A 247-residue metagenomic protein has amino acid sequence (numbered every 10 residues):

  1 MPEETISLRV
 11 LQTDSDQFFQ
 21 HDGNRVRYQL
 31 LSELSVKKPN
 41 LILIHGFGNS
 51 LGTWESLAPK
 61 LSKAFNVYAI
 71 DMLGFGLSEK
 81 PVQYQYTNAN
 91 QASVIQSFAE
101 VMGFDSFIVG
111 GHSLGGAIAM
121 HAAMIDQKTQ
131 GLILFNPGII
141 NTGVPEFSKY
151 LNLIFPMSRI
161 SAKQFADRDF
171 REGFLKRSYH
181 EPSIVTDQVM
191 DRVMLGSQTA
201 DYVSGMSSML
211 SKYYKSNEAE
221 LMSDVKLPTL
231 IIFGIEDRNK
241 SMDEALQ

Functional and structural regions predicted by a protein language model:
M1-F18: An N-terminal hydrophobic leader/cap segment in hydrolases
S15-N24, Q29-L31, M72-G110: Active-site loop/oxyanion-hole signature of alpha/beta-hydrolase fold enzymes
N24, Q29-L77: Conserved HGGG/HGGXW glycine-rich cap/lid loop of the alpha/beta-hydrolase fold
V26, V144-E146, Q164-D224: Conserved alpha/beta-hydrolase catalytic His-Asp/Glu region
G111-G115, A119: Gly/Ala-rich beta-loop-alpha elbow adjacent to hydrolase catalytic centers
H121-M124, G131-K163: Flexible "cap/lid" loop of the alpha/beta hydrolase fold
K212, I235-K240: Acidic catalytic loop of the alpha/beta-hydrolase fold
V225, I231-F233: Short beta-strand/loop motif that positions the catalytic acidic residue of the alpha/beta-hydrolase fold
